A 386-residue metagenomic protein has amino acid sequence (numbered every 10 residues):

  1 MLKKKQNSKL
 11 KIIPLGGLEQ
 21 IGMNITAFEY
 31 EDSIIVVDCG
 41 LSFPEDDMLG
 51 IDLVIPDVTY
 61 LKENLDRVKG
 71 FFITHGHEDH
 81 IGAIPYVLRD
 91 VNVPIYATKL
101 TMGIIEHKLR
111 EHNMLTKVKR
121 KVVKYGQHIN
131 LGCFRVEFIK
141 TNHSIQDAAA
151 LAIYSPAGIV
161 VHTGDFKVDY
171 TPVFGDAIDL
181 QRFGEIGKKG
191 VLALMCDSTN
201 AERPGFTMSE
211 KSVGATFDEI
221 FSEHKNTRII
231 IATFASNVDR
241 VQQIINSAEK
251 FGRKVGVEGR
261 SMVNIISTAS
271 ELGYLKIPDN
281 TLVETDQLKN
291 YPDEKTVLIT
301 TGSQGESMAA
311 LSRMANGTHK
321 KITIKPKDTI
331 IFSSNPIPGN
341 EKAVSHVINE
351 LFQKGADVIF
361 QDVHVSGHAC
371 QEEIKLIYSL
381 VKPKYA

Functional and structural regions predicted by a protein language model:
L2-F72, H77-N290, A309-T323, K342-S345: His/Asp/Glu-rich metal-coordinating catalytic cores of metallo-dependent phosphodiesterases/hydrolases acting on
K69, L192, T296, D328 (+1 more regions): Conserved acidic residues
V93, V191-L192, I374-Y385: Proline-aspartate-enriched helix->loop->beta-strand connector
K254, T329-I330: The feature marks the mature, well-folded catalytic cores of soluble enzymes
K295-Q304: Conserved two-lobed SF2 helicase motor
S303-S307, P336-G339: Short acidic, S/G/P-rich loop/turn micro-motifs used as interaction or catalytic elements
H319-K320, I324, S334-G355: Redox- and metal-dependent alpha/beta enzyme cores, enriched for Fe-S-associated oxidoreductases and cofactor-handling
L351-Q371, L376: Generic long, charged, amphipathic alpha-helical segments
